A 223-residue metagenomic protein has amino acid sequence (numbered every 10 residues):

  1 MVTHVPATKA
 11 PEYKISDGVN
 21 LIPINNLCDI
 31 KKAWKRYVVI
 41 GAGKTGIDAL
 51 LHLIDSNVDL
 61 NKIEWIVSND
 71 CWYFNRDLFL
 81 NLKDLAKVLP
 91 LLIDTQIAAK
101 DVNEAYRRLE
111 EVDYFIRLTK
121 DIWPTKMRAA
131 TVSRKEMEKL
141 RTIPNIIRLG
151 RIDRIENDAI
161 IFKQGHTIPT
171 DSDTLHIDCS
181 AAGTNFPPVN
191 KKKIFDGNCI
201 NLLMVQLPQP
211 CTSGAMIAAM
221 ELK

Functional and structural regions predicted by a protein language model:
M1-N57, I63, F195-Q209: Glycine-rich dinucleotide-binding loop and its adjacent helix/turn
V5-T8, Y73, N185-P187: Glycine/Thr-rich phosphate-binding loops of Rossmann-like dinucleotide-binding domains
N20-L21, I146, H176: Conserved beta-strand scaffold positions in the cores of enzyme catalytic domains, especially in NTP/NDP-utilizing
K35, P144, D173-L175: Conserved acidic residues
Y37-T45, P124, R128, G165: Conserved aromatic-histidine-acidic binding/catalytic patches
A42, S68-C71, A182: An acidic- and aromatic-residue-enriched active-site/binding cleft used to recognize and process polar
L51, L149, D153-K223: Glycine-enriched catalytic-core subsegment of oxygenase/oxidase enzymes
I54-N157, N201-G214: Dinucleotide-binding/catalytic capping subdomain of oxidoreductase cores
